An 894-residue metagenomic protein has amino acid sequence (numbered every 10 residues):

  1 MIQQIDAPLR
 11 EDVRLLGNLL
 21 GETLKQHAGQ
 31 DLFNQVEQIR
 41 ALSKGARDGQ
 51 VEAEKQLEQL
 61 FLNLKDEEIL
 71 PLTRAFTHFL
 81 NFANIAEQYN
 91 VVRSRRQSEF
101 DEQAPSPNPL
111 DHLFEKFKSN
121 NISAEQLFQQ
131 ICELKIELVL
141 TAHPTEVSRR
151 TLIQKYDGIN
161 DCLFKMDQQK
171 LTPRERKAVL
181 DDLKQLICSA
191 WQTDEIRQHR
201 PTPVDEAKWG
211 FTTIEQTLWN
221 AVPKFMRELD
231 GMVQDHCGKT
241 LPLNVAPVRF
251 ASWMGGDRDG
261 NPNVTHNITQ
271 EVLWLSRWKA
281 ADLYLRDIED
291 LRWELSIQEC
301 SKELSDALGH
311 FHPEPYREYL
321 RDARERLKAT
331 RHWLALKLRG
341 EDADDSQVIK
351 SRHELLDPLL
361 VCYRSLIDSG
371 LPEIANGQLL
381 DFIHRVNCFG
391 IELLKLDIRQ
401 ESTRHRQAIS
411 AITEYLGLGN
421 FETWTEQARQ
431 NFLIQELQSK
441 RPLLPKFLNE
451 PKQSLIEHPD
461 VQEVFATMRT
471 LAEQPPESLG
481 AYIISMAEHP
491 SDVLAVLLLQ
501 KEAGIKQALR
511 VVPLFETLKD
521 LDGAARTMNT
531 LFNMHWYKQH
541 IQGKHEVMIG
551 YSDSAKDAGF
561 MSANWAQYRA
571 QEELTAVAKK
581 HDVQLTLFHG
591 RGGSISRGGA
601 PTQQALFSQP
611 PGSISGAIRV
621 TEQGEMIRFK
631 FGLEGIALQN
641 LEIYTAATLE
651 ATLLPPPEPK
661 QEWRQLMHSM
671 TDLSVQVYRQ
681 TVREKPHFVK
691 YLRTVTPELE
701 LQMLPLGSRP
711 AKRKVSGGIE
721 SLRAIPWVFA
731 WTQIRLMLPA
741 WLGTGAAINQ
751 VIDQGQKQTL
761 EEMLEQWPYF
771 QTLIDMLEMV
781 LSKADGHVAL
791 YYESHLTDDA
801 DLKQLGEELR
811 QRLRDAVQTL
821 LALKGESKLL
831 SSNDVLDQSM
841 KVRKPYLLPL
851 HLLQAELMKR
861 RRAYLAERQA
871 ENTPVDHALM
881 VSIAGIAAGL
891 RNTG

Functional and structural regions predicted by a protein language model:
M1-I434, D460, L509, G599 (+5 more regions): Often metal-dependent polyanion-binding catalytic scaffolds in large enzymes
V51, A86-Q88, N108-L113, F117-E125 (+15 more regions): Carbohydrate-active enzymes and regulators
I136, E146-R149, I153, D157 (+11 more regions): Structured alpha-helical segments in the cores of large, soluble enzyme domains
G255-R258, V464-F465, Q567, T575 (+3 more regions): Expand to "…catalyze enediolate/carbanion chemistry for C-C bond making/breaking, isomerization, decarboxylation
V264-W293, K501-Q676: Catalytic or ion-translocation cores adjacent to nucleophile or general acid/base/metal-coordination motifs in diverse
E325, H332, L394-L396, S402-L494 (+6 more regions): Active-site cores of enzymes that catalyze phosphoryl transfer or operate on phosphate-rich substrates
V547, K579, T621-D753: Ligand-binding clefts of soluble mixed alpha/beta catalytic domains
L692-G894: C-terminal accessory/interaction regions of large nucleic acid-associated machines
